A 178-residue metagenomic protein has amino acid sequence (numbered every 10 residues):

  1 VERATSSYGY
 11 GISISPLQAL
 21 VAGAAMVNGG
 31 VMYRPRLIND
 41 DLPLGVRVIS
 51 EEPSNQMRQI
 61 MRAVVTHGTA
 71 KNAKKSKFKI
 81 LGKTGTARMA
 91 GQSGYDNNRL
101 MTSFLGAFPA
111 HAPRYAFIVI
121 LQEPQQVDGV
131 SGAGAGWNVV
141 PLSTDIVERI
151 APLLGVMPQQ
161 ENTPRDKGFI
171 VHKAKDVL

Functional and structural regions predicted by a protein language model:
V1-V46, E52, R58-M61, V65-G155: Active-site beta-strand/loop architecture of penicillin-binding DD-peptidases
M157-L178: Short, highly charged C-terminal tails/helix-capping segments
